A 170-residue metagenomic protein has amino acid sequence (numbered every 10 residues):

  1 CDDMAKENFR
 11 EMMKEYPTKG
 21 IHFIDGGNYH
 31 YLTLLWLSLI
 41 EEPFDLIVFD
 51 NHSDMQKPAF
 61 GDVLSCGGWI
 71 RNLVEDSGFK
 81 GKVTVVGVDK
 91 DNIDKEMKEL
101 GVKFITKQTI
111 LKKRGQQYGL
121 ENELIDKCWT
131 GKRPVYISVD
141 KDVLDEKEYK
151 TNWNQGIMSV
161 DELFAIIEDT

Functional and structural regions predicted by a protein language model:
C1-T170: Conserved alpha-helical scaffold segments that buttress catalytic/binding sites
